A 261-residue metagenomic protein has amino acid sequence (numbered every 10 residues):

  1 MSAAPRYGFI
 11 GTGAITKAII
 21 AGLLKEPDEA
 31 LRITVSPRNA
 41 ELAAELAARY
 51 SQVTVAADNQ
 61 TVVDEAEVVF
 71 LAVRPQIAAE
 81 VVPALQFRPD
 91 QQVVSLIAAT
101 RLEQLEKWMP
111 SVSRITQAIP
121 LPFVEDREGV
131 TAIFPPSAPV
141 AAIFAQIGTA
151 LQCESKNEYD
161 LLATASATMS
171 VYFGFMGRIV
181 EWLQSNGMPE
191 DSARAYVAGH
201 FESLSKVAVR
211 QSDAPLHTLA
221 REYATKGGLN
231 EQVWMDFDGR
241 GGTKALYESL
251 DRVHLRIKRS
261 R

Functional and structural regions predicted by a protein language model:
M1-A57, T61, E65, E181-S185: NAD(P)+-binding Rossmann beta1-loop-alpha1 motif at the extreme N-terminus of oxidoreductases
S2-A3, A198, E202-R261: NAD(P)-dependent Rossmann-like dehydrogenase/reductase catalytic/cofactor-binding core
R6, E29-R32, Q92, R114 (+1 more regions): Residues at the starts of beta-strands that form the adenosine-phosphate
I19-L23, A43-L46, V81-L85, L105-E106 (+1 more regions): Hydrophobic packing residues within well-ordered alpha-helices of enzyme cores
T34, A56, V94, T116-A118 (+1 more regions): Hydrophobic/aromatic beta-strand patches that form the interior of the parallel beta-sheet core in alpha/beta enzyme
T54-M109: Rossmann-fold NAD(P) dinucleotide-binding segment
Q104-R114, E128-Q211, H254-S260: Internal alpha-helical scaffold of NAD(P)-dependent oxidoreductase catalytic cores
